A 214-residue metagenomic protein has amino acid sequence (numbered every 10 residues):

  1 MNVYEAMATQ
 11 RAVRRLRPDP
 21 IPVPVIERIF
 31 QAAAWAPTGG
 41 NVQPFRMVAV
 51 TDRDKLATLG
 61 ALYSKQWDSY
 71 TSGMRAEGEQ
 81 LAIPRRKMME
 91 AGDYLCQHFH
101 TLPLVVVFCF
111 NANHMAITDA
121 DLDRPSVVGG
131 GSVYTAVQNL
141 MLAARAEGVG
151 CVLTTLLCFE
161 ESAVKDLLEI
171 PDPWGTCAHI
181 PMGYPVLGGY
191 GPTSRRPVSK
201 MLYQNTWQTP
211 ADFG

Functional and structural regions predicted by a protein language model:
E5-A6, V13, C177-G214: C-terminal helix-cap and adjacent tail motif
V13-R28: A short N-terminal beta-strand-loop micro-motif at the entrance of redox/enzyme domains
R15-L16, R46, G150-T154: Short catalytic-loop micro-motif centered on adjacent basic/acidic residues
R28-I29, A33, V106-F108, A112-L167: Small-aliphatic-rich amphipathic alpha-helix that forms the alpha element of a beta-alpha
A34-N41: Glycine-rich phosphate/pyrophosphate-binding beta-alpha loops
V42-P44, F99-P103, G175: Short connector loops at helix/strand junctions that flank enzyme active sites, especially segments positioning acidic
A49-V133: Glycine/small-residue-rich phosphate/adenosyl-binding loop
D68-G78, L167-P192: A glycine-rich helix N-cap at a beta->alpha junction
